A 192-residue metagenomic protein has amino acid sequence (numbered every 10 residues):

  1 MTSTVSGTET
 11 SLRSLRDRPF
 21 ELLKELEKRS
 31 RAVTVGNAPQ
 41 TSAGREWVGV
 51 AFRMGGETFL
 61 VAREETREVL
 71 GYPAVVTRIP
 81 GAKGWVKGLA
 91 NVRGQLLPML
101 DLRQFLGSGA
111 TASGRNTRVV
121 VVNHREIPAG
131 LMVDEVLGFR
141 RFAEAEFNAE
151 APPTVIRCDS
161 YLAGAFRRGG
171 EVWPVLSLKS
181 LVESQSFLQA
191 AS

Functional and structural regions predicted by a protein language model:
M1-S192: An acidic, low-aromatic, low-complexity terminal/linker signal
